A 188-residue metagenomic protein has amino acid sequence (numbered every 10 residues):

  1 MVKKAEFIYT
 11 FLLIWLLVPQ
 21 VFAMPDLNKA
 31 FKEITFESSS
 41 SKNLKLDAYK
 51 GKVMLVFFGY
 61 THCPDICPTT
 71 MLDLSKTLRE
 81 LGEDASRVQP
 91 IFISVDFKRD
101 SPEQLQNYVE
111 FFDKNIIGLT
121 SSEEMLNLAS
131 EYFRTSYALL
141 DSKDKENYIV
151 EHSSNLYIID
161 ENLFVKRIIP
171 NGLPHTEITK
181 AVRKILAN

Functional and structural regions predicted by a protein language model:
V2-Y9: Bacterial N-terminal signal peptides that target proteins for export
Y9-P19: Bacterial N-terminal signal peptides
F22-K50, L72: N-terminal "domain-start" segment that seeds a small globular fold
D47-P68, L74: Short active-site neighborhood of thiol/selenol oxidoreductases, capturing the structured segment around
V53, T70-I93: Conserved helix-turn-beta segment immediately C-terminal to the redox Cys motif in thioredoxin-like folds
R87-R99, I116-E124: Thiol-based oxidoreductase modules, predominantly thioredoxin-like and allied folds used for disulfide exchange
N107-S153: Short, internal strand/loop/helix patches that form the active-site neighborhood or redox-interaction surface
D144-N188: Thiol-/selenol-based redox modules, centered on thioredoxin-like and closely related oxidoreductase domains
